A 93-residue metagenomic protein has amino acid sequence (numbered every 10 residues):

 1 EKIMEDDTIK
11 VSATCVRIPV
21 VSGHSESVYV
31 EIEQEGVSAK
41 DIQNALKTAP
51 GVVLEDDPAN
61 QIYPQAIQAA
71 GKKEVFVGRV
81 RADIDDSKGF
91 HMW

Functional and structural regions predicted by a protein language model:
E1-H91: C-terminal substrate-binding/catalytic lobe of Rossmann-fold NAD(P)-dependent oxidoreductases
